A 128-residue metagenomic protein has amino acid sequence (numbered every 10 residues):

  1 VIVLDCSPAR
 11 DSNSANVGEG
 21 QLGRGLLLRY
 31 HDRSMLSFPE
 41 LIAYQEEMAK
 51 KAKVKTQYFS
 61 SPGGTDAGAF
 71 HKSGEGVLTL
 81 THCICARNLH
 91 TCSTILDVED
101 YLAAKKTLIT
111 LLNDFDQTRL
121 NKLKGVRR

Functional and structural regions predicted by a protein language model:
V1-L27, R119-L123: Acidic/histidine-rich catalytic neighborhood of metal-dependent amide-processing enzymes
R24-K105, L111-R128: Active-site-adjacent substrate-binding region of metalloamidase/peptidase-like peptide-processing proteins
